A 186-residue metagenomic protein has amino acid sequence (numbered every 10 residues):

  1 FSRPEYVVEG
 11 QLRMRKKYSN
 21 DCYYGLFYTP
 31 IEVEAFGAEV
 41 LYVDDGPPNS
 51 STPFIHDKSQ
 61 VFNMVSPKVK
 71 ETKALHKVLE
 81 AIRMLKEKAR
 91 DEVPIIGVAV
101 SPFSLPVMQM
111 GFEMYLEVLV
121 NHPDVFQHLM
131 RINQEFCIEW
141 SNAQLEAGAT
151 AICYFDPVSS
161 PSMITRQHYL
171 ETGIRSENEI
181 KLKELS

Functional and structural regions predicted by a protein language model:
F1, E5-G10, S59-V69: Glycine-/proline-rich flexible loop or hinge segments
F1-D44, E80, M84, H128 (+1 more regions): N-terminal basic, low-complexity leaders that serve as flexible interaction/assembly modules and, when applicable, as
Y24-D44, S50-I55, F62-E71, A149-Y169: Glycine-rich, proline-tolerant flexible connector loops at the mouths of alpha/beta enzymes
H56-K58, N142: Intrinsically disordered, low-complexity regions enriched for glutamine and histidine
K68-S186: Active-site loop segments of alpha/beta catalytic cores
